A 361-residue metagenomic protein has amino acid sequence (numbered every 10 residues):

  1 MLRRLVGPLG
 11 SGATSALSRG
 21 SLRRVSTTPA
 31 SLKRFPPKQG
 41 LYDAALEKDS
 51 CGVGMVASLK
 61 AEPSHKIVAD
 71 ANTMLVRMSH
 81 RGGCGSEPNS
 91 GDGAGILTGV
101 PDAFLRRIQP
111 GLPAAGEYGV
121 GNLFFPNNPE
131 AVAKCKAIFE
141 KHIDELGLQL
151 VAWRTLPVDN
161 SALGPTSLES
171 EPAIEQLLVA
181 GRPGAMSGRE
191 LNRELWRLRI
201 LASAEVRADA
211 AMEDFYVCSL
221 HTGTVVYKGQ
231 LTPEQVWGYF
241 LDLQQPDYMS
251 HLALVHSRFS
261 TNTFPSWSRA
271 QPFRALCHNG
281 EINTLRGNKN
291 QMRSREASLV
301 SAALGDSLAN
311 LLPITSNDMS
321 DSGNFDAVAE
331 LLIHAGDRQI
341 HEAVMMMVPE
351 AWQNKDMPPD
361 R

Functional and structural regions predicted by a protein language model:
M1-L17: N-terminal chloroplast transit peptides
L2, R19-R361: Conserved short alpha-helical segments that host acidic/polar catalytic motifs at enzyme active sites
